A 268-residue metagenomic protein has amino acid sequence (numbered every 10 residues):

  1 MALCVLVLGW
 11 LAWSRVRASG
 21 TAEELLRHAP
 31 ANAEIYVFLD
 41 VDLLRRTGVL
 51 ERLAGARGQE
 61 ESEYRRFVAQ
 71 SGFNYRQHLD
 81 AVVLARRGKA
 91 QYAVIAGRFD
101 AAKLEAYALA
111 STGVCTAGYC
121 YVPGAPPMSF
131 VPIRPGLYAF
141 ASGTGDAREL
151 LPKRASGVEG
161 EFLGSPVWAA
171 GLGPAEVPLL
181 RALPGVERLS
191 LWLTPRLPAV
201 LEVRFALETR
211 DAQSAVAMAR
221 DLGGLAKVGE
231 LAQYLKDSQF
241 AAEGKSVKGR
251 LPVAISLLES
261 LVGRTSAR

Functional and structural regions predicted by a protein language model:
M1-W13: Hydrophobic membrane-insertion alpha-helices, especially the h-region of bacterial N-terminal signal peptides
L8-W10, A18-T21, R27-H28, A170-R264: Leucine-rich, highly hydrophobic segment in Treponema pallidum outer-membrane-associated proteins
W13-G113, P127-S129, L137, T194-A199: Long, low-complexity, Ser/Thr/Gly/Pro-rich intrinsically disordered segments that act as flexible linkers and assembly
I35, V167, V247: A broad, low-specificity signal marking well-ordered, structured residues that form hydrophobic/aromatic
L43-L44, F99-A101, T144-A147, I255-S256: Solvent-exposed loop/turn segments at secondary-structure junctions within structured extracellular/periplasmic domains
R45-V49, G55-R76, T112-R204, E208-A215 (+2 more regions): An internal, short helix-loop-strand segment that often contains or flanks glycine-aspartate motifs
K103-Y107, D146-L150, M218: Hydrophobic side chains in well-ordered alpha-helices
